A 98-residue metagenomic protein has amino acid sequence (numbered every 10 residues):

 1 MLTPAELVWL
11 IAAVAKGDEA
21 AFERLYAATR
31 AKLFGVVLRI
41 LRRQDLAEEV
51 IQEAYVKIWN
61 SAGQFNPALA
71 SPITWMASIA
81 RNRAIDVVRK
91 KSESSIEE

Functional and structural regions predicted by a protein language model:
M1-L2, A15-R24, F34-E53: Short, charged helix-capping/linker segments at alpha-helix termini
T3-W9: Acidic, Ser/Thr- and Pro/Gly-rich low-complexity regulatory segments
L10, A21-F22, P72: Hydrophobic side chains within well-formed alpha-helices
I11, R81, I85, R89: DNA-recognition helix of helix-turn-helix
A15-K16, R39-R42, E53-L69, K90-S92: Sigma70-family region 2
Y26-R30, A77: Amphipathic, non-transmembrane alpha-helical scaffold segments
G35, E49-V56, A70-N82: Structural recognition of an alpha-helix C-terminal capping motif at a helix-to-coil junction
V87-E98: Short, basic/polar amphipathic helix motif occurring as a linker/hinge flanking DNA-binding modules in transcription
